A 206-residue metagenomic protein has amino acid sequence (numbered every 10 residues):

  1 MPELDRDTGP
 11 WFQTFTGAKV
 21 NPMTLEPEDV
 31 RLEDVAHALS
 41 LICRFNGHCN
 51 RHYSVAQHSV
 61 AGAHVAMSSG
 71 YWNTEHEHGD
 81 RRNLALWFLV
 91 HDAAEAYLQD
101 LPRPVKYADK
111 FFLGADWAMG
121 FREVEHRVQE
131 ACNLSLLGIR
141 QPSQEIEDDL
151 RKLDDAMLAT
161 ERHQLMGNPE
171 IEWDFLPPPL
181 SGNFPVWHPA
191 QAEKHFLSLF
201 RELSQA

Functional and structural regions predicted by a protein language model:
M1-A206: Metal-dependent phosphohydrolase cores
